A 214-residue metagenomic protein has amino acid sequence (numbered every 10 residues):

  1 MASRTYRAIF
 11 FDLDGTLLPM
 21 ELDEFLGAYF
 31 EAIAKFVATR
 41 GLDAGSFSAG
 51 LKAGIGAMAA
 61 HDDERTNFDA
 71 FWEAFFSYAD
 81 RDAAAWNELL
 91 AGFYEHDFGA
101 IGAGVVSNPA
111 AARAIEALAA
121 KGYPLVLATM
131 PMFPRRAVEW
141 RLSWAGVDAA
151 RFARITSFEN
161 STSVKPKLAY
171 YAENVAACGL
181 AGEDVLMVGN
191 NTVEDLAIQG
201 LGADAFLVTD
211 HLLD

Functional and structural regions predicted by a protein language model:
M1-I9, A112, E116-A119, M130-F133 (+1 more regions): Asp-based, Mg2+/Mn2+-dependent phosphohydrolase catalytic module
A2-F11, T16-K52: Active-site neighborhood of HAD-like aspartate-dependent phosphohydrolases
L17-P19, E24, A57-A59, T129-F133 (+1 more regions): Short histidine/acidic/glycine/proline-rich micro-motifs that form metal- and phosphate-coordinating active-site loops
L26-A34, L51-I55, W72, L90-F98 (+1 more regions): Hydrophobic alpha-helical core bundles mediating ligand binding, dimerization, or RNAP-core interactions
G45-E95: A metal-dependent, Asp-based hydrolase signature
I55-D69, E95-V106, N160-Y170, Q199-D204: Short amphipathic alpha-helical segments at helix boundaries and their inter-helical linkers
R65-A70, A84-E88, E95-L127: Short, acidic loop-to-helix structural element flanking the phosphoryl-transfer center in phosphate-processing enzymes
